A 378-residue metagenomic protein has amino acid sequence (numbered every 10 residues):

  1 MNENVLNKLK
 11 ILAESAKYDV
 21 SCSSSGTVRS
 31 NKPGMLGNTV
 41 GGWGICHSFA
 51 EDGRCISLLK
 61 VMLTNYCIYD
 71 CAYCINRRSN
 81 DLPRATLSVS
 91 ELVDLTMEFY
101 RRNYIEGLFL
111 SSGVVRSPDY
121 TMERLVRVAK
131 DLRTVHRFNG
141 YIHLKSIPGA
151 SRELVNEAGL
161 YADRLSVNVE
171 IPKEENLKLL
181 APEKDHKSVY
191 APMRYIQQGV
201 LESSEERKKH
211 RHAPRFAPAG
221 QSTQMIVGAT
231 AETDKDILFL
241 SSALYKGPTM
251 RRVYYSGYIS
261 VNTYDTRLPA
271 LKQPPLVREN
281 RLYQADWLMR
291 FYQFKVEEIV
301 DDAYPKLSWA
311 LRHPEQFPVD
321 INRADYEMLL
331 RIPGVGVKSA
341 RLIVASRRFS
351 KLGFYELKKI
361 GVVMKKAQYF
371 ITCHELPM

Functional and structural regions predicted by a protein language model:
M1, K235-K246, M364-A367, M378: Long C-terminal interaction/binding lobes of large macromolecular proteins
M1-Y66, V363, I371-T372, L376-M378: Flexible, acidic/Gly-rich N-terminal and inter-domain linker regions that tether and position cofactor-handling modules
L58, C71, L110, V167 (+3 more regions): Conserved, mostly hydrophobic/aromatic
V61-S90: Canonical Radical SAM [4Fe-4S] cluster-binding loop centered on the CxxxCxxC motif and its immediate flanking residues
V93, M97, R116-Y292: Conserved AdoMet/S-adenosylmethionine-binding subsite of the radical SAM
M97-S111, A285: Short Fe-S-cluster ligation motifs
T263-R331, M364-M378: Long, highly charged, low-complexity intrinsically disordered interaction regions that mediate electrostatic DNA/RNA
